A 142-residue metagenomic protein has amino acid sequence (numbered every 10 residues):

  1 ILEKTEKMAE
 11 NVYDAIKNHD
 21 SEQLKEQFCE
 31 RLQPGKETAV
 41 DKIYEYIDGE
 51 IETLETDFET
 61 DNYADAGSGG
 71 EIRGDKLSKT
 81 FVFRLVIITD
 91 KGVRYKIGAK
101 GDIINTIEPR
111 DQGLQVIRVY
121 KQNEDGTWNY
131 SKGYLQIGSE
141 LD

Functional and structural regions predicted by a protein language model:
I1-N18: Short, low-complexity N-terminal intrinsically disordered segments enriched in polar/charged residues
K4-E6, E30, A39, G138: General structural signal for secondary-structure boundaries
A9, A15, A39, A64-A66 (+1 more regions): A sequence-composition feature that detects small, non-aromatic residues
K25-I88: Short solvent-exposed beta->alpha transition segments
A64-D142: Exposed beta-sheet edge and beta->alpha loop/turn motif
